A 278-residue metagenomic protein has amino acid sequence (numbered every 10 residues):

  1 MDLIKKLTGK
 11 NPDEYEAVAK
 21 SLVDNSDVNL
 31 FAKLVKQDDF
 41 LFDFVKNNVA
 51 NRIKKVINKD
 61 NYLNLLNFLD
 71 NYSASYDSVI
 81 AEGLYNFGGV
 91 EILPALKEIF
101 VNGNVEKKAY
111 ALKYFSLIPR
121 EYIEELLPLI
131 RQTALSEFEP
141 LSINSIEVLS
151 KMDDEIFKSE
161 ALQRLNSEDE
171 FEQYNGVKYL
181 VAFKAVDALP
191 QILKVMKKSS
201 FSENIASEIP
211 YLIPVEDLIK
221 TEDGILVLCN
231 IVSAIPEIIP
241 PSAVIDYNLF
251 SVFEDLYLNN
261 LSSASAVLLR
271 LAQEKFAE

Functional and structural regions predicted by a protein language model:
M1, D24-D27: Short alpha-helical hairpin
M1-A19: N-terminal "cap/leader" segments of large eukaryotic alpha-helical scaffolds
M1-D2, N61-L65, F157: Repeat-mediated protein-protein interaction surfaces in helical alpha-solenoids
G9, S26-V28, F40: N-terminal "mature head" segments of proteins
D13-N25, K36, D43-N58, N67 (+12 more regions): Structural detector for internal amphipathic alpha-helices that build alpha-solenoid repeat scaffolds
V28-F31, Y62, I92-L93, I123-L127 (+3 more regions): Core helices of alpha-solenoid repeat scaffolds
S75, L126-L127, F171, K198: HEAT/HEAT-like alpha-solenoid repeats
